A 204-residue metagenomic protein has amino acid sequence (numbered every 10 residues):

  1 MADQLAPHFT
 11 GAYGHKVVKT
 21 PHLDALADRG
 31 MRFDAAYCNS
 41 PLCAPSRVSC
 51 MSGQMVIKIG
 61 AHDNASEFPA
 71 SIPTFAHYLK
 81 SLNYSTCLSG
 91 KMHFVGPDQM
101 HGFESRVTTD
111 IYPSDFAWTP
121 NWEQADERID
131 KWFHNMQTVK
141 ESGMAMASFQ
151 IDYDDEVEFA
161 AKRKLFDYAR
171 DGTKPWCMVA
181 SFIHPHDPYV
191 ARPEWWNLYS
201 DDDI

Functional and structural regions predicted by a protein language model:
M1-I204: Formylglycine-dependent sulfatase
